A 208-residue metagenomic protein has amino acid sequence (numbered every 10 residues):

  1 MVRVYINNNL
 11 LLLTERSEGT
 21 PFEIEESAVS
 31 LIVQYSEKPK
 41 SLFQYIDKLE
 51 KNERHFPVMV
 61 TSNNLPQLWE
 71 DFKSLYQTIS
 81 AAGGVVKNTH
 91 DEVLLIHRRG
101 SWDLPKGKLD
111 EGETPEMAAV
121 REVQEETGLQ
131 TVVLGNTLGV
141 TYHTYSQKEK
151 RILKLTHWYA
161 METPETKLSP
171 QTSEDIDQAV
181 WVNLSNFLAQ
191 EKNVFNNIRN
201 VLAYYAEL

Functional and structural regions predicted by a protein language model:
M1, A81, K154-W158: Short hydrophobic/aromatic beta-strand or adjacent loop that forms the aromatic wall/cage of a ligand/substrate-binding
V2-Y5, L13-I24, A28-L31, S101 (+2 more regions): Nudix hydrolase/Nudix homology domain
Y5-V58: Extended, hydrophobic interaction surfaces within ordered domains
P21-Y35, K87-E125: Conserved Nudix-box catalytic region and its N-terminal flanking loop in Nudix hydrolases and closely related
P39-G83: Acidic, metal-coordinating catalytic segment for phosphate/diphosphate chemistry, firing primarily on the Nudix
G83, E92, Q178: Conserved beta-strand and immediately adjacent loop positions that scaffold enzyme active sites
V86-T89, M161-T163: Active-site beta-strand termini and strand-to-loop segments that position acidic
L109-N197: Unchanged
